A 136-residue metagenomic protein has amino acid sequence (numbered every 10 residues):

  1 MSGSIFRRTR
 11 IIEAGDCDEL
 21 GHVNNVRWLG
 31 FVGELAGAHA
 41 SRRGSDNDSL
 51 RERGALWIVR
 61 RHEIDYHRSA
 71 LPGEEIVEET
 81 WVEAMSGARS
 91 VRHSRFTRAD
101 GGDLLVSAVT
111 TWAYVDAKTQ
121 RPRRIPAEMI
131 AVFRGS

Functional and structural regions predicted by a protein language model:
M1-R61, V115-S136: Hot-dog-fold acyl-thioester-processing enzymes
S2-R8, S69-E75, W81-S136: HotDog/MaoC-like acyl-thioester-processing domains
A14-D16, H62-R68, D100: Short, well-ordered turn and helix-capping elements at secondary-structure junctions
D46, V59-H62, H67, V82-M85: Short glycine/proline-centered loop/turn elements that form peptide/ligand docking sites
